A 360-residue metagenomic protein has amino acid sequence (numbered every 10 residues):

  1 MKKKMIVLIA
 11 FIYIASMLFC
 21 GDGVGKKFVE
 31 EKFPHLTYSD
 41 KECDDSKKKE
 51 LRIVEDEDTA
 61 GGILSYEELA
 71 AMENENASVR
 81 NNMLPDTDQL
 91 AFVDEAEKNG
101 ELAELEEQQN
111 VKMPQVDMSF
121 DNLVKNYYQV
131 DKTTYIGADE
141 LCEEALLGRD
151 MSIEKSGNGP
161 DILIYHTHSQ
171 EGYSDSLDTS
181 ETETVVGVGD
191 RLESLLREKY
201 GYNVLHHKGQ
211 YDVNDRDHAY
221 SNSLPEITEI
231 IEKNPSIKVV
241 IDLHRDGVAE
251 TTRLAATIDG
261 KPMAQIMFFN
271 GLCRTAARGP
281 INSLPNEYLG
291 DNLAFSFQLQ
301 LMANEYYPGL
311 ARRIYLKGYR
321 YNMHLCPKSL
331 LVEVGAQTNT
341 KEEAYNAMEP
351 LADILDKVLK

Functional and structural regions predicted by a protein language model:
M1-A71, V79: N-terminal membrane-targeting segments
I63-L163, S174: Non-catalytic propeptide/linker segments at domain boundaries
T167, N234-G279: Active-site microenvironments of hydrolase-like enzyme catalytic domains
S169-G172, Q210-V213, R245-E250, L272-A276 (+2 more regions): Solvent-exposed loop/turn segments at secondary-structure junctions within structured extracellular/periplasmic domains
L177-A256: Catalytic-core regions of hydrolytic enzymes
T179-G187, D217-S221, N286-A294, T338-N346: Soluble non-cytosolic domains of exported or imported proteins
Y288-Y315: Active-site-adjacent substrate-binding region of metalloamidase/peptidase-like peptide-processing proteins
G309-K360: Active-site-adjacent mobile loop/cap segments within catalytic or ligand-binding domains
